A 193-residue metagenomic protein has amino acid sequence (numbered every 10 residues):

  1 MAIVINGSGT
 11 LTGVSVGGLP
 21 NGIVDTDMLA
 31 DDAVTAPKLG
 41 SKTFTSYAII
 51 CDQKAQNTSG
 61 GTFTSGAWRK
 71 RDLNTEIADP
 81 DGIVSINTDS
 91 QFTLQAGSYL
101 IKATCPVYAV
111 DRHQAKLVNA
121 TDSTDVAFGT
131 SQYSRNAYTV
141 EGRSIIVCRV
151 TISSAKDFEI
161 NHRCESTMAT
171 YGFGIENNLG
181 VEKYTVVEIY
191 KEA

Functional and structural regions predicted by a protein language model:
M1-T45: Fibrous stalk/shaft segments of extracellular and virion attachment machinery
S41-A193: Extracellular jelly-roll beta-sandwich "head" domains, especially the C-terminal globular C1q domain
